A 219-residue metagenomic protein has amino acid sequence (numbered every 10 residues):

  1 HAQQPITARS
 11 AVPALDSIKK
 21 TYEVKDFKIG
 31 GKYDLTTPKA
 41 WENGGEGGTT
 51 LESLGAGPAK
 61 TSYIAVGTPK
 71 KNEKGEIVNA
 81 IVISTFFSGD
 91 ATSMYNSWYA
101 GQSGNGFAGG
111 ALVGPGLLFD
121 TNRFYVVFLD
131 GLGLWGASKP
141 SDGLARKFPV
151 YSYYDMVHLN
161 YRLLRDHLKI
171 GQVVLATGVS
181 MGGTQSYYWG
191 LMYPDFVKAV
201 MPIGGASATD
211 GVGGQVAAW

Functional and structural regions predicted by a protein language model:
Q3-A80: Catalytic-loop region of hydrolases
T50, G143-Y154: Catalytic nucleophile-loop/oxyanion-hole region of alpha/beta-hydrolase and closely related hydrolase-like folds
I64-S141: N-terminal cap/lid subdomain of alpha/beta-hydrolase-fold enzymes
Y154-V174, M192-P194: Conserved acidic catalytic loop of the alpha/beta-hydrolase fold
I170-S180, V200: Alpha/beta-hydrolase fold nucleophile elbow
G183-P194: Short glycine-enriched nucleophile-adjacent loop and the immediately C-terminal alpha-helix near the catalytic center
D195-W219: A catalytic-pocket lid/entrance helix-loop region that shapes and gates access to the active site across common
